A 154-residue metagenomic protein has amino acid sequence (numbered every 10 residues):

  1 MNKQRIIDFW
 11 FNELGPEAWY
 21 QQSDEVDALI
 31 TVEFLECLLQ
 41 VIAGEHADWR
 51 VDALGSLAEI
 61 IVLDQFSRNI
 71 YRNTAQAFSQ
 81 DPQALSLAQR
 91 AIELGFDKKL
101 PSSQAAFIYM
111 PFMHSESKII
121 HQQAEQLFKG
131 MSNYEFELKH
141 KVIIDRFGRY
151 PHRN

Functional and structural regions predicted by a protein language model:
M1-L57, V62-N73, F78-N154: Intrinsically disordered, low-complexity activation-like regions
